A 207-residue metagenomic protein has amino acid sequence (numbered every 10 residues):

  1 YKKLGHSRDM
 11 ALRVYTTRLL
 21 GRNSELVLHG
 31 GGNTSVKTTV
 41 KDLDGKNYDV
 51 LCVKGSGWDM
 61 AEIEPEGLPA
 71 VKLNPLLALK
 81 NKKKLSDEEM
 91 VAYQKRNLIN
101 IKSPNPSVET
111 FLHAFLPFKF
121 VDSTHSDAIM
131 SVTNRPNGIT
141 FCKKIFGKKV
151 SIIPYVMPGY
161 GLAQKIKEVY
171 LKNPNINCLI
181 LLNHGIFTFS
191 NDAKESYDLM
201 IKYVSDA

Functional and structural regions predicted by a protein language model:
Y1-A207: Glycine-rich flexible loops
